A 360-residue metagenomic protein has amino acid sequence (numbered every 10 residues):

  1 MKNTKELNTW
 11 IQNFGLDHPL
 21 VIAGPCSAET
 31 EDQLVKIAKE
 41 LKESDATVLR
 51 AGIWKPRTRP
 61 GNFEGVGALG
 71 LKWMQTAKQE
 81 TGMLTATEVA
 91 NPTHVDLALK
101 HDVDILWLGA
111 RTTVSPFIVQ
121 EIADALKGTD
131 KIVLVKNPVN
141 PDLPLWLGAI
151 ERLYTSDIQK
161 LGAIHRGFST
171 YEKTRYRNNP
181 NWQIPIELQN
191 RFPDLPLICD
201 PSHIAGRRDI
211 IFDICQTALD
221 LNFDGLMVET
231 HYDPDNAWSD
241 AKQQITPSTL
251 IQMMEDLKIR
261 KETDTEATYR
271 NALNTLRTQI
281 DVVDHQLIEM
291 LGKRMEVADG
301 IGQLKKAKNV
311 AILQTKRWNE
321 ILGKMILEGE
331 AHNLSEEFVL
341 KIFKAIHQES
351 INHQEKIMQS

Functional and structural regions predicted by a protein language model:
M1-I22, T265: N-terminal amphipathic alpha-helix/helix-capping segment at the start of soluble metabolic enzymes
F14, I118-Q252, D256, K261-T268: Catalytic alpha/beta core domains of metabolic enzymes, predominantly
P19-K36, P60-N62, L84-E88, G109-A110 (+4 more regions): Active-site mouth loops of central-metabolism enzymes
L20-P25, T47-A51, T85-T87, L106-L108 (+4 more regions): Hydrophobic faces of well-ordered beta-strands that scaffold small-molecule active sites in alpha/beta enzyme cores
K36-I53, H101: Catalytic domains of carbohydrate-active enzymes, especially glycoside hydrolases
R50-L69, Y232-A241, I301-I312: Glycine-rich, proline-tolerant flexible connector loops at the mouths of alpha/beta enzymes
V66, G82-V95, D104-I118, K131-L143 (+1 more regions): Catalytic beta/alpha-barrel core
E262-S360: Domain-level signature for soluble enzymes in the chorismate/prephenate branch of the shikimate pathway
